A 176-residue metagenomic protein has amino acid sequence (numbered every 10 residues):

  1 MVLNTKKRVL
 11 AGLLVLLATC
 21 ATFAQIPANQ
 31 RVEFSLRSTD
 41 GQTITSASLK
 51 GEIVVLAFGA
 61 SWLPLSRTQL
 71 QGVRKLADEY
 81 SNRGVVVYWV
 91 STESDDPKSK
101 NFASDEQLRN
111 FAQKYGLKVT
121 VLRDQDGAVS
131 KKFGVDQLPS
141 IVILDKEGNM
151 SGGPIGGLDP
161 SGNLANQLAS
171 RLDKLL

Functional and structural regions predicted by a protein language model:
V2-L13: Bacterial N-terminal signal peptides that target proteins for export
A11-A21: Bacterial N-terminal signal peptides
A21-S46: N-terminal "domain-start" segment that seeds a small globular fold
S46-R67: Short active-site neighborhood of thiol/selenol oxidoreductases, capturing the structured segment around
V55-L56, V87, I141: Hydrophobic beta-strand anchors of alpha/beta hydrolase catalytic cores
R67-K114, Q125-K131: Structural microenvironment flanking redox-active thiols in thiol-disulfide oxidoreductases
G116-T120, G134-V142: Structural micro-motif
I143-L176: Thiol-/selenol-based redox modules, centered on thioredoxin-like and closely related oxidoreductase domains
